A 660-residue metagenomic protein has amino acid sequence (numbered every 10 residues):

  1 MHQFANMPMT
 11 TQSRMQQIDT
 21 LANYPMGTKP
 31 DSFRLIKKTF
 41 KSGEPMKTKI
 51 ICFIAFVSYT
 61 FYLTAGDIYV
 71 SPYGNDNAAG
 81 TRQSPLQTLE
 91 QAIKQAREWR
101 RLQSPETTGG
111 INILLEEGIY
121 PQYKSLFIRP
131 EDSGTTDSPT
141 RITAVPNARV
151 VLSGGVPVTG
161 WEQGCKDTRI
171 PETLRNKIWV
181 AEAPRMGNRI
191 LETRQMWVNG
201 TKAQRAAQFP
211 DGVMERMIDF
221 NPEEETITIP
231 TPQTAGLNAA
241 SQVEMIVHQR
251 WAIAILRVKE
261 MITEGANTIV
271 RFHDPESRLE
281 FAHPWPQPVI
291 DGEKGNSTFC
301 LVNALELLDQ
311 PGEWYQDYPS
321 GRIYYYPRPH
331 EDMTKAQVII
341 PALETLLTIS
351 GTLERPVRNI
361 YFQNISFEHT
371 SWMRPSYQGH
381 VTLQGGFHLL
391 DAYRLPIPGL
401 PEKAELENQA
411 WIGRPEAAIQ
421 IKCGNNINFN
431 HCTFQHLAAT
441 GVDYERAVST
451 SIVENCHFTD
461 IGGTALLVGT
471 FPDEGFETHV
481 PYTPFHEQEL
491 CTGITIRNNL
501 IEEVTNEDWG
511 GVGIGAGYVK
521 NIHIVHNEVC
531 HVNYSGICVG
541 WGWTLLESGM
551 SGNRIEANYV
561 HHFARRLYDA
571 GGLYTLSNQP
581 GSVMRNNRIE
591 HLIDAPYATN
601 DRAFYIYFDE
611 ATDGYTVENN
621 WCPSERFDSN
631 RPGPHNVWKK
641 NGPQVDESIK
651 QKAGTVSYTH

Functional and structural regions predicted by a protein language model:
L63-A65: Boundary at the C-terminal end of the N-terminal hydrophobic targeting segment
D67-C423, N428, E474-F485: Extracellular polysaccharide-degrading/modifying enzymes targeting complex plant/algal/animal polysaccharides
L114, F127, R141-T143, V151-S153 (+16 more regions): Extracellular beta-strand solenoid repeats
Y123-P130, D137, R141, N600-R602 (+2 more regions): Predominantly extracellular beta-rich ligand-binding scaffolds that present long acidic/polar faces for carbohydrate
K124-S125, E344, S371-Y377, E416 (+11 more regions): Short glycine/acidic-rich loop motifs that flank beta-strands on beta-rich extracellular proteins
R358-H369, E405, N425-H436, V448-G463 (+6 more regions): Right-handed parallel beta-helix
T659-H660: Conserved small/polar residues in nucleotide/adenosyl-binding loops
